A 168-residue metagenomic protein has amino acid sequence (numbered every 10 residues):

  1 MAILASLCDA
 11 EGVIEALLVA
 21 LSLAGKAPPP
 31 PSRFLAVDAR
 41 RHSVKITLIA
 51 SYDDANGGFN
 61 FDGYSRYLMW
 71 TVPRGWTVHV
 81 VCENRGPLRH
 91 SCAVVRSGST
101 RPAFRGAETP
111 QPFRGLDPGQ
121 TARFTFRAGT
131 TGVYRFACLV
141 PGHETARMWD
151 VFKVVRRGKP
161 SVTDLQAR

Functional and structural regions predicted by a protein language model:
M1-N56, R156, P160-R168: Extracytoplasmic entry segments of secretory-pathway proteins
V19, D54, V78, L88 (+4 more regions): A generic structural micro-environment signature that highlights single residues at secondary-structure boundaries
L21-P29, R40, R114-R168: Extracellular/periplasmic metallocenter environments
L35-V37, R66-V94, T121-T130, Y134: Beta-strand cores of secreted/periplasmic/IMS beta-sandwich domains, seen most often in copper-related folds
H42-T77: N-terminal edge beta-strand
A50-Y52, W76, C82-G86, V94-G98 (+3 more regions): A mature extracytoplasmic/lumenal domain signature
N56-F59, H79-V80, T100-P102, F113-R114 (+2 more regions): Intrinsically disordered, low-complexity segments enriched in polar/charged residues with Gly/Pro, especially when
R85-P118, E144-V151: Histidine- and aromatic-enriched segments that form or immediately flank copper-ligand environments
